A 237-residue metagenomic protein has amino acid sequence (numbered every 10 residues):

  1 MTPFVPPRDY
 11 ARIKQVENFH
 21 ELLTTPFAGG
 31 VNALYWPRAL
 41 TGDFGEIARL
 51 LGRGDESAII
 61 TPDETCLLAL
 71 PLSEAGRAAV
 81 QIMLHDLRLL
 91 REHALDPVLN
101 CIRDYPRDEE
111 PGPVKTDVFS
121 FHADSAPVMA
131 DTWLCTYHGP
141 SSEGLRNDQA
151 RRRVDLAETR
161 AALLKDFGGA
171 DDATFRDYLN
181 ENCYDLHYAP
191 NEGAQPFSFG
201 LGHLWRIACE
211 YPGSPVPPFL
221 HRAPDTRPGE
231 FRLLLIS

Functional and structural regions predicted by a protein language model:
M1-A94: N-terminal auxiliary "cap/dimerization" subdomain that precedes the catalytic jelly-roll/cupin core of mononuclear
T24-F27, R88-R91, A123-P127, L134 (+2 more regions): A general structural signal for short secondary-structure junctions and capping/turn motifs
G30-A33, A130-W133, L201-G202, F231-R232: Short, surface-exposed beta-edge/turn micro-motifs
G45, G144-R146, P215-V216: Short helix/loop capping segments that flank catalytic or ligand/cofactor-binding pockets
L72-D124: Extracellular-facing segments of soluble proteins and assemblies that are Gly/Ser/Thr-biased and enriched in aromatics
C101-R103, C135-H138, R146, C209 (+1 more regions): Short, structured patches in soluble enzyme cores that scaffold and shape functional sites
K115-A194, G200: Catalytic core of non-heme Fe(II) oxygenases with the double-stranded beta-helix
E181-S237: Catalytic core of Fe(II)/2-oxoglutarate
